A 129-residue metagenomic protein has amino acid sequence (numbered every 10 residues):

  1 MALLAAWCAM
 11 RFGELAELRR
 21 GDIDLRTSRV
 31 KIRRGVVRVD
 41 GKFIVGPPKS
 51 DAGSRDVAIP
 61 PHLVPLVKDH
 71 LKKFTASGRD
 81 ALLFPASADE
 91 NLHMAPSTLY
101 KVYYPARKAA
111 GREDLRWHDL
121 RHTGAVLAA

Functional and structural regions predicted by a protein language model:
M1-A16, G124-L127: Short pre-functional
L3, A9-F12, G35-V39, H62-L63 (+2 more regions): A short linear-motif detector with a strong N-terminal bias
C8, E17-K73, R79-A81: Conserved tyrosine-mediated DNA breakage-rejoining catalytic core shared by Y-recombinases
C8, V57, P65, D69-L92 (+1 more regions): Short, basic (Lys/Arg/His-rich) helix/loop patches that form interaction surfaces in the mid-to-C-terminal regions
R11, R19, R116: Conserved Rossmann-like nucleotide-binding pocket used by diverse enzymes that bind dinucleotide cofactors
